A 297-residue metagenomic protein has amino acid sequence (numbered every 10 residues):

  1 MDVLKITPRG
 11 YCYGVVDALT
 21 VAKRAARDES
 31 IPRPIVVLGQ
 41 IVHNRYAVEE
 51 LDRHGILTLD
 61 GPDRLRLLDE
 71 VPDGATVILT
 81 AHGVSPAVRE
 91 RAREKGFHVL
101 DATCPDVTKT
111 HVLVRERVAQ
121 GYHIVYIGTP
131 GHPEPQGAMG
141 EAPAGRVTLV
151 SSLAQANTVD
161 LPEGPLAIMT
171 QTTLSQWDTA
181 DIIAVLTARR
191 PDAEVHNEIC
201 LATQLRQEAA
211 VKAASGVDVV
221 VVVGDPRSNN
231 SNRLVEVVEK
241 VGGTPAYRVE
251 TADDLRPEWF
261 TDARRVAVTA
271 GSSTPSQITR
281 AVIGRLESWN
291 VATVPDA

Functional and structural regions predicted by a protein language model:
M1-A297: The feature marks the mature, well-folded catalytic cores of soluble enzymes
